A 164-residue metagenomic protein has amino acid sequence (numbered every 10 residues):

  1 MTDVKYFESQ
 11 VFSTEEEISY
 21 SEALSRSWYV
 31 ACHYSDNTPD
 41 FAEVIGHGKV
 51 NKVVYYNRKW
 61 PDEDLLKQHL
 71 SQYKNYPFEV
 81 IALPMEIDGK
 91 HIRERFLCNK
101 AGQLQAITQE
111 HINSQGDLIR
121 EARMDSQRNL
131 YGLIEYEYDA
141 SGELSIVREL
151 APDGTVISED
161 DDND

Functional and structural regions predicted by a protein language model:
M1-D164: Buried hydrophobic residues that stabilize the cores of well-folded domains
